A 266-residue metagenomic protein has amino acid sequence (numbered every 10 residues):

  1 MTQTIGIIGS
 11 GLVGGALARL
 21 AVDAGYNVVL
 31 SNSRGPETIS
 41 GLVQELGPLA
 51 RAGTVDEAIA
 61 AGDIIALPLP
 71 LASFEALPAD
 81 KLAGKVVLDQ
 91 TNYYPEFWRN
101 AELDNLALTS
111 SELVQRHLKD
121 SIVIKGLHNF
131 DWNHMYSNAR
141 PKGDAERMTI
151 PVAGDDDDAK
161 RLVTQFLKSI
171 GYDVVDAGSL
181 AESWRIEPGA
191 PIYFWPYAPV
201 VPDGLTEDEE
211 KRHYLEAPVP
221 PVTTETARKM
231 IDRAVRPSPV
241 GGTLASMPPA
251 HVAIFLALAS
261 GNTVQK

Functional and structural regions predicted by a protein language model:
M1-E45: NAD(P)+-binding Rossmann beta1-loop-alpha1 motif at the extreme N-terminus of oxidoreductases
T2-T4, G84, R147: Phosphate-coordination loops involved in phosphoryl transfer and adenosine-cofactor binding
G47-W98: Rossmann-like NAD(P)-binding element
A52, I122-G126, V175-A177: General beta-strand structural signal in soluble alpha/beta enzymes
A79-K85, L118-K119, K142-D144: Short, conserved loop/helix-junction motifs that constitute active-site signature segments in enzyme catalytic cores
T91-P141: Rossmann-fold NAD(P)-binding glycine/threonine-rich loop
A145-K266: Active-site-lining helix/loop region of Rossmann-like oxidoreductase modules
